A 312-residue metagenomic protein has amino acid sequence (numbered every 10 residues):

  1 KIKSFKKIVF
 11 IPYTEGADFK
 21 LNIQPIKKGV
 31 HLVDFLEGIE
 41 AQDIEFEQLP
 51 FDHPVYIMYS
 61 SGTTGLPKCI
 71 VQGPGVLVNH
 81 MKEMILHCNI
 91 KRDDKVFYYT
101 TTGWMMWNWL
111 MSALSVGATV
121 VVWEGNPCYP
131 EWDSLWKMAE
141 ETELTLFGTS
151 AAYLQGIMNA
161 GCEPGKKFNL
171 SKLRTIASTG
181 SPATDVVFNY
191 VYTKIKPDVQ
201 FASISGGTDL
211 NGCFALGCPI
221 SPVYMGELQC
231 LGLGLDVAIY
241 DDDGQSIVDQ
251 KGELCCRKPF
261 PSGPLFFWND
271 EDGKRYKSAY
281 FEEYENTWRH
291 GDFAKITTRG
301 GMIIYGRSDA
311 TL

Functional and structural regions predicted by a protein language model:
K1-V33, T142, S150-A151: Structural core segment of the AMP-binding/adenylate-forming
I2, P182, I204, L216 (+2 more regions): Adenylate-forming AMP-binding core of the ANL superfamily, especially NRPS adenylation
V9-F10, Q24-Y59, L66, H80 (+1 more regions): Conserved pre-ATP/AMP-binding loop-to-beta segment of ANL
P54, S60-T63, M84, V96 (+5 more regions): Conserved S/T- and glycine-rich ATP-binding loop of Class I adenylate-forming
S60, S246-I247, C255-L312: Conserved ATP-binding/catalytic segment of the ANL
P67-K68, H80-E83, N108-W109, W136 (+7 more regions): Adenylate-forming
V78-K95, M105-T145, A160: Conserved AMP-binding/adenylation subdomain of ANL enzymes
A118, L144-T149, M158-V223: Gly/Ser/Thr-rich phosphate-binding loop
